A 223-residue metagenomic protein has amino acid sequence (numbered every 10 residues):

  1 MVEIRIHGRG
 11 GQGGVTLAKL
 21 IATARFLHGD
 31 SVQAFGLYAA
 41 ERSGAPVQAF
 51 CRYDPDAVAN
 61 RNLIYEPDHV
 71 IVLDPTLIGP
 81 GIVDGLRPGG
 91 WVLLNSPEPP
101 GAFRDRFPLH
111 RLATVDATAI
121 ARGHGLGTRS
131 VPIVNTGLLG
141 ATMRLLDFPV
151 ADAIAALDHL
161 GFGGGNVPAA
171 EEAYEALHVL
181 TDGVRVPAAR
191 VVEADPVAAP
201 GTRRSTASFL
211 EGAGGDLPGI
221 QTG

Functional and structural regions predicted by a protein language model:
M1-G223: Active-site cofactor/cluster-binding pocket
